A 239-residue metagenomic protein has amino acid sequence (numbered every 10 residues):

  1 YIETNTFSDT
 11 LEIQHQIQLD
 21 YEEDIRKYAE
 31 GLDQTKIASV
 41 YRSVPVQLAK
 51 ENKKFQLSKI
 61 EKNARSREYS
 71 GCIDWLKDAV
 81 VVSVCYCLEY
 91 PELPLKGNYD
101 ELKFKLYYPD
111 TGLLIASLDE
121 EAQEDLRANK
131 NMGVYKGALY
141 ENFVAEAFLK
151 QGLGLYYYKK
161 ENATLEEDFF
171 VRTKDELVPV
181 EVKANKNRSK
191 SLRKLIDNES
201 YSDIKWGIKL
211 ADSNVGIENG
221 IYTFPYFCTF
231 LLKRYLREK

Functional and structural regions predicted by a protein language model:
I2-E166, F170-K174: Accessory nucleic acid-recognition modules appended to NTPase machines
C85, P109-T111, K183, L210-S213: Structured loops at beta-to-helix junctions and adjacent beta-edge loops in soluble globular domains
A145, L149, F170, E181-K183 (+1 more regions): Generic hydrophobic alpha-helical scaffold/packing signal
Y157, P179-V182: Short catalytic-loop micro-motif centered on adjacent basic/acidic residues
E176-V178, W206: Structural motif
A184-F227: Catalytic cores of nucleic-acid endonucleases
T223-K239: C-terminal tail/extension regions appended to the core domain(s) of diverse proteins
